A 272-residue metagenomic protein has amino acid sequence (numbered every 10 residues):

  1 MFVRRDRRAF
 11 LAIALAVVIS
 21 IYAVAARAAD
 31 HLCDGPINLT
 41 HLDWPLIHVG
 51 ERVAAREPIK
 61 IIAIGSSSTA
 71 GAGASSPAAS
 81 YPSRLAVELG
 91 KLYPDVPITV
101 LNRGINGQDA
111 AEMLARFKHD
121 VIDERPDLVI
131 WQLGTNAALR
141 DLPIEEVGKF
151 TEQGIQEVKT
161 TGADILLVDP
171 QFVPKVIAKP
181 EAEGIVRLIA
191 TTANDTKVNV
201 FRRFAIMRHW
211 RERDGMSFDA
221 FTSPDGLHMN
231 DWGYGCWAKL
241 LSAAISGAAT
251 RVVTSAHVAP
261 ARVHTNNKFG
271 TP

Functional and structural regions predicted by a protein language model:
M1-I64, G71-S75, G90-V96, E124 (+2 more regions): N-terminal secretory targeting modules
F2, S83-T99, Q108-H257, R262-P272: Alpha-helical cap/lid subdomain in secreted, periplasmic, or secretory-pathway luminal O-acyl-processing enzymes
G65-S66, F201: Active-site flanking residues adjacent to catalytic metal/cofactor-binding acidic residues
S67, G104: Catalytic nucleophile serine of serine hydrolases, specifically the conserved "nucleophile elbow" pentapeptide
S68-T69, F172: Short, glycine/serine-rich, charged loops/turns that create anion-binding and catalytic segments at active sites
T69-G73, A110-A111: Short, solvent-exposed loop/turn elements at domain surfaces
A70, S80, I98-L101: Extracytoplasmic small-molecule ligand-binding "clamshell" domains of the periplasmic binding protein/Venus flytrap
